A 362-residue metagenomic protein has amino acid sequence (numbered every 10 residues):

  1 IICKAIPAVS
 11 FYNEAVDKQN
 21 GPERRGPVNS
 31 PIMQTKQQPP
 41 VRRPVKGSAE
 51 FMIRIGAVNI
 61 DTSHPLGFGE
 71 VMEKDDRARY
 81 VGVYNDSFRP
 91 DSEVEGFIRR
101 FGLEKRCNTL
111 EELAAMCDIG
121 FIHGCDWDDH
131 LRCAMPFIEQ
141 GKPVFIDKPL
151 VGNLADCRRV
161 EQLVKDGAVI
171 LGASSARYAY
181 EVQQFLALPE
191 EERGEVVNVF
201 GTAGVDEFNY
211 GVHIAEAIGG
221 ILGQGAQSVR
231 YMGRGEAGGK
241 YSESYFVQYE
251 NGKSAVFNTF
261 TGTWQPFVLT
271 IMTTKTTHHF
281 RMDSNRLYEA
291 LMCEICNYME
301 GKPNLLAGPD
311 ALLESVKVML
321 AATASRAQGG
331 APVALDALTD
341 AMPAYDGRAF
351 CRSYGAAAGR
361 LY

Functional and structural regions predicted by a protein language model:
F11-Y12, F51: Aromatic (phenylalanine/tyrosine) cluster motif
Y12, P40, K46, R99-R100 (+3 more regions): C-terminal helix-rich "cap/oligomerization" subdomain common to oxidoreductases
P22, Q38-P40, P44-F51, F145 (+2 more regions): A contiguous active-site-proximal alpha/beta segment in oxidoreductase catalytic domains
R42-F101, A176, E191, A307: N-terminal Rossmann-like dinucleotide-binding module
F101-E161: Beta-loop-alpha module in the N-terminal Rossmann-like domain of NAD(P)-dependent dehydrogenases, especially those
V197-W264, D310-E314: Rossmann-like dinucleotide-binding domain that binds NAD(P)(H)
T263-N304: Interdomain hinge/lid region at the active-site interface of Rossmann-like NAD(P)-dependent oxidoreductases
